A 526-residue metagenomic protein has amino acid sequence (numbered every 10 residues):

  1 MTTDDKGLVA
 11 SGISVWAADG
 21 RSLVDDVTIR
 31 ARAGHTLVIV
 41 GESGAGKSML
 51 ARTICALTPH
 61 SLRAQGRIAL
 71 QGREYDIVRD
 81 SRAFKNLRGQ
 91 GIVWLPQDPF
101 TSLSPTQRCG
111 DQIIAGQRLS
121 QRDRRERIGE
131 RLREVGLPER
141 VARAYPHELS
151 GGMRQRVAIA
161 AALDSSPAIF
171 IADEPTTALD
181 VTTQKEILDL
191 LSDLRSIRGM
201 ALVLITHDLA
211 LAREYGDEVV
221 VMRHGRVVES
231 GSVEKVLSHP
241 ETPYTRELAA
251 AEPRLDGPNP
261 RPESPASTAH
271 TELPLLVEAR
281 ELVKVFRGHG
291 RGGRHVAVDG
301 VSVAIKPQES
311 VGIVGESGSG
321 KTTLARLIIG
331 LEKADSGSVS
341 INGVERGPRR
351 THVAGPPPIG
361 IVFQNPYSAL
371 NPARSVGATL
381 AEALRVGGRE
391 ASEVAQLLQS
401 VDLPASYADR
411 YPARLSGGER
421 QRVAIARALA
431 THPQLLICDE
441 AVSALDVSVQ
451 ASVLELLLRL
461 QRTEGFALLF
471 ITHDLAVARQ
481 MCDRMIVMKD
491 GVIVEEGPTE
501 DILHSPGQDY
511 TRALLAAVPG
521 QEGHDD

Functional and structural regions predicted by a protein language model:
C55, I329: Helix-to-loop junction immediately C-terminal to a conserved catalytic motif
E74-V93, L119, K235-P240, G290-G292 (+5 more regions): ABC ATPase NBD coupling module
R125-R140, A391-S406: Conserved ABC ATPase "signature" region
Y145-L149, M153, Y411-L415, E419: Conserved ABC ATPase signature
V157, A162-L163, L429: ABC ATPase C-loop
S166, H432: Conserved catalytic motifs of ABC-family nucleotide-binding domains
S230-G231, E496-G497: ABC ATPase "signature
